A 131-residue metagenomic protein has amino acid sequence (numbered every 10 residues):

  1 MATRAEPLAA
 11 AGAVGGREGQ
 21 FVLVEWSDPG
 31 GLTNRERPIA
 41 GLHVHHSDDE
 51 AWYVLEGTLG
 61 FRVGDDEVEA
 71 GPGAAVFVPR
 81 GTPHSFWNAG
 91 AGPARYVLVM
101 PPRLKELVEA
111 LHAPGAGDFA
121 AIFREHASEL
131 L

Functional and structural regions predicted by a protein language model:
A2-L42, D48-D49: A short glycine-rich, His/Asp/Glu-containing loop-to-beta-strand
G19, D65-P83: Short acidic-glycine-tyrosine-enriched beta hairpin
E25-S27, V44-F61, V99: Short, conserved beta-strand element in jelly-roll/cupin
S47, V54, G71, P79-G81 (+1 more regions): A short, compositionally biased micro-patch
A51, T58-G60, E67, P83 (+1 more regions): Structural motif
F61-R62, V78, H84-G90, R95-L98: Short beta-strand His + acidic residue motifs that chelate non-heme Fe in jelly-roll/DSBH and cupin folds
V63-G64, P72, W87-N88, V108: Short glycine-/acidic-enriched loop or helix-start segments at secondary-structure transitions that form or flank
A89-L131: Double-stranded beta-helix
